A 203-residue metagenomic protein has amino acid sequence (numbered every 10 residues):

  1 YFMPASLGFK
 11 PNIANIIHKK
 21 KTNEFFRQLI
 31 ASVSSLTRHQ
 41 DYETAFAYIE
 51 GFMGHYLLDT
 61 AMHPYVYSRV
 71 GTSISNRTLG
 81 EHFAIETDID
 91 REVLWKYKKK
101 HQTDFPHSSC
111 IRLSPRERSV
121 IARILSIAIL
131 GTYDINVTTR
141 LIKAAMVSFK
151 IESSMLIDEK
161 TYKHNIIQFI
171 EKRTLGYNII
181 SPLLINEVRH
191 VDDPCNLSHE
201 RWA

Functional and structural regions predicted by a protein language model:
Y1-G51, Y56-A203: N-terminal leader/auxiliary helical segments
